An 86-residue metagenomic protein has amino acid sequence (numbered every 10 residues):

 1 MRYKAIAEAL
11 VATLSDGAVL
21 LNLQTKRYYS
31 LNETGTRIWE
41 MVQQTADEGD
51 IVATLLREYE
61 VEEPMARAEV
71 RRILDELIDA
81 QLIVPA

Functional and structural regions predicted by a protein language model:
M1-T36, E40, A86: Acidic, low-complexity/disordered tracts enriched in E/D and polar residues
R27-A86: Long, charge-rich, low-complexity alpha-helical segments
